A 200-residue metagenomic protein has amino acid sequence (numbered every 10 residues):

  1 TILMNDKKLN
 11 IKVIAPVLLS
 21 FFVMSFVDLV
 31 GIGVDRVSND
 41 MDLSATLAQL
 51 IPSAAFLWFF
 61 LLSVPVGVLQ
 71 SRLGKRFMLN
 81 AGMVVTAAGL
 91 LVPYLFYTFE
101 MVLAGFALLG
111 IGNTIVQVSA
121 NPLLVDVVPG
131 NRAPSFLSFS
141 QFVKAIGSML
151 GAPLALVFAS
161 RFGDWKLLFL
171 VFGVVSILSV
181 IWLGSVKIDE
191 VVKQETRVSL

Functional and structural regions predicted by a protein language model:
K12-A45: Extracytoplasmic
D28, F56-V64, M149: Residue-level signature of mid-helix packing/kink "hotspots" within the transmembrane helices of 12-pass Major
Q49-F56: Short hydrophobic/aromatic, small-residue-rich stretches within specific transmembrane helices of secondary active
L61-E100: Conserved MFS/SLC helix-loop-helix module at the cytosolic interface between two early adjacent transmembrane helices
V85-L90, L109, V175-S179: MFS 12-TM fold signature
G105-F142: Cytoplasmic helix-loop-helix junction between adjacent transmembrane helices in 12-TM secondary transporters
S140-R161: A gly/Pro-rich, aromatic-decorated transmembrane alpha-helix motif that marks the paired, flexible gating helices
L168, G173-K193: C-terminal membrane-cytosol helix-exit motif in multi-pass small-molecule transporters
